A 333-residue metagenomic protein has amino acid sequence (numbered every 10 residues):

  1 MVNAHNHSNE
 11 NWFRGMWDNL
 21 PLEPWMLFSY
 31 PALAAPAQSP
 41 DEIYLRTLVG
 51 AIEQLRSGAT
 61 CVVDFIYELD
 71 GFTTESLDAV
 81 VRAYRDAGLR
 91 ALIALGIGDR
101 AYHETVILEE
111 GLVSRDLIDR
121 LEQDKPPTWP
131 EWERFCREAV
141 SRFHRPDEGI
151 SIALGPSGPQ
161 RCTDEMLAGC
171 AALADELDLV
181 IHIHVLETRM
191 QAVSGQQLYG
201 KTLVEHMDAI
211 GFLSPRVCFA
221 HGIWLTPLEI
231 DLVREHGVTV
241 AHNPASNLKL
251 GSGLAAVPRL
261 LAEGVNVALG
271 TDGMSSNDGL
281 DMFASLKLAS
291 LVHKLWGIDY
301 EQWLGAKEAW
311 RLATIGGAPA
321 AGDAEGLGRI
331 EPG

Functional and structural regions predicted by a protein language model:
M1-N11, V180-R189: Histidine-centered catalytic micro-motifs
H5, G58, Y84, L154 (+9 more regions): Divalent metal-coordination and catalytic microenvironments
W12-I43, R100-P126, R189-S214, H236-T239 (+1 more regions): Active-site gating loops and adjacent loop-to-helix segments of metal-dependent hydrolytic enzymes
R14-R90, E131-P146: Alpha-helical scaffold segments that flank or form the walls of functional sites
F65-F72, G155-P159, S246-L248, G326: Conserved short loop/turn motifs at secondary-structure junctions
T73-G222: Metal-coordinating catalytic core of metallo-dependent amide/deamination hydrolases
E187-H236, L248-R259, G273-A284: Catalytic core of soluble alpha/beta enzymes
A209-R216, P258-G333: His/Asp/Glu-enriched, well-ordered alpha-helical/loop segment that forms or immediately abuts the divalent-metal
